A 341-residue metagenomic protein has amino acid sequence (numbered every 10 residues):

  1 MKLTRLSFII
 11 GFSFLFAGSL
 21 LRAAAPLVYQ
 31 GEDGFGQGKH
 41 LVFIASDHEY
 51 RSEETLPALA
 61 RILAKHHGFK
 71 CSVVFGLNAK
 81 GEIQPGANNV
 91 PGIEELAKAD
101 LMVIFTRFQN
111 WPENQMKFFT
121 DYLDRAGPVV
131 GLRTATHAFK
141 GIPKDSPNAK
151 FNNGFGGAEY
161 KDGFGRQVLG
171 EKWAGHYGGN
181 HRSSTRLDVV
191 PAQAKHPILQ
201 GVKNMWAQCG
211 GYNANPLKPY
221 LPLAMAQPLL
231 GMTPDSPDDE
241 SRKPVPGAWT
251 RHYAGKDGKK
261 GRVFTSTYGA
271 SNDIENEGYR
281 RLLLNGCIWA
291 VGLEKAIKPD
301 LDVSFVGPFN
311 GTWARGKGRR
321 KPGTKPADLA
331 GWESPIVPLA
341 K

Functional and structural regions predicted by a protein language model:
M1-L6: Positively charged n-region of N-terminal signal peptides that target proteins for export
S7-R22: Bacterial N-terminal signal peptides
A24-G36, E54-T55, I62-F69, E94 (+2 more regions): Extracellular ligand-binding/catalytic regions of CAZymes and related secreted enzymes and adhesion modules
P26-L27, A64, K70, Q84-A87 (+2 more regions): Catalytic beta-strand/loop cores that center a nucleophilic Ser/Cys/Thr and support acyl-enzyme chemistry
L27-D33, V42-I44, H48-F139: Helical hinge/lid and interdomain linker segments adjacent to catalytic or ligand-binding clefts that mediate domain
K39: Nucleotide donor/acceptor-binding cores
V74, M225, S266: Hydrophobic residues at beta-strand termini and immediately following loops that shape nucleotide-binding pockets
E95, I104, Q109-Q200: A glycine-rich, often tryptophan-bearing local segment used as a flexible ligand/cofactor-contacting loop or short
